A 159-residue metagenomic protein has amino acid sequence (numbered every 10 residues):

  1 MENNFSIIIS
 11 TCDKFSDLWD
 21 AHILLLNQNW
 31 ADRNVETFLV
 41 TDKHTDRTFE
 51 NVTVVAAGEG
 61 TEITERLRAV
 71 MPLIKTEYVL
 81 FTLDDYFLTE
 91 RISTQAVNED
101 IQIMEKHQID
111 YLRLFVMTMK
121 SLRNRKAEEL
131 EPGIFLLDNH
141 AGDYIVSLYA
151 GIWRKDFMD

Functional and structural regions predicted by a protein language model:
M1-L24: N-proximal low-complexity "stem/linker" segments adjacent to membrane-targeting elements
L18, G58-L67, M71: A short, glycine-/small-residue-rich helix N-cap motif at loop->alpha-helix starts within glycosyltransferase
L24-N34: Short, acidic, metal-binding catalytic loop of nucleotide-sugar glycosyltransferases
L39-D46: Short, polar loop motifs at secondary-structure junctions
T76, V146-D159: Conserved nucleotide-sugar donor-binding and metal-coordinating catalytic region shared by glycosyltransferases
V79: Short aromatic/hydrophobic "clamp" motif used to bind/position activated sugar donors
E90-K120: Conserved donor-nucleotide/metal-binding helix-loop-beta segment in metal-dependent transferases, i.e., the alpha-helix
K126-D143: Short, flexible, basic/aromatic active-site loop/helix in glycosyltransferases
